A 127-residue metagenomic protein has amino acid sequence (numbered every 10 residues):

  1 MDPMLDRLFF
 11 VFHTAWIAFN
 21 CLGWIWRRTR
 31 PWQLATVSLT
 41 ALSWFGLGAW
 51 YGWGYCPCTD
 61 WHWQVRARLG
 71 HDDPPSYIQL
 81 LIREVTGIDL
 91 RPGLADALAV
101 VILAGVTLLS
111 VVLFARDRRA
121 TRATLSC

Functional and structural regions predicted by a protein language model:
M1-I17: Hydrophobic transmembrane alpha-helical segments in integral membrane proteins
D6, I82-D117: Individual transmembrane alpha-helix segments
V11, A41-W50: Aromatic-anchored segments of alpha-helical transmembrane domains
A15-G23, L42: Hydrophobic, membrane-inserted alpha-helices
W24, L47-Y51, S110-F114: Structural signal for membrane-spanning alpha-helices in multi-pass inner-membrane proteins, emphasizing helix cores
W24-L34, R119: Membrane-interface helix-boundary motifs at transmembrane edges
A35-S38, V106-C127: Cytoplasmic juxtamembrane regions at transmembrane-helix boundaries
G52-A95: Extracytosolic (periplasmic/ER-lumenal) interhelical loops and adjacent juxtamembrane/interface segments of multi-pass
